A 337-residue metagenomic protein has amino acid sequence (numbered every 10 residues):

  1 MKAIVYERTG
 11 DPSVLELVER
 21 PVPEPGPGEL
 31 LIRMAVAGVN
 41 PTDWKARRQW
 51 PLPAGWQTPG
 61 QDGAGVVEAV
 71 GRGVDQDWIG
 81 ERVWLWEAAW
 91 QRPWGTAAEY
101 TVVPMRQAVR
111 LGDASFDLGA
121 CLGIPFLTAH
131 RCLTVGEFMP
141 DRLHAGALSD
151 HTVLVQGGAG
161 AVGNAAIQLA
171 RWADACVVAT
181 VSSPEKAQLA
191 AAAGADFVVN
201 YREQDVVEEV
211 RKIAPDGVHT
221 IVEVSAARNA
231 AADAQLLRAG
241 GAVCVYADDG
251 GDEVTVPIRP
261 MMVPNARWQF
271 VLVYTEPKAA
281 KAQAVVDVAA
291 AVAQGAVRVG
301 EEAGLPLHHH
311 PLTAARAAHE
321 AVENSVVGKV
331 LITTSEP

Functional and structural regions predicted by a protein language model:
P21-V39, R47-A89: Glycine-rich beta-strand-centered segment in the early N-terminal region that forms part of a ligand/cofactor-binding
Q76, E87-G157: NAD(P)H dinucleotide-binding glycine-rich loop of Rossmann-like/cofactor-binding domains, especially the beta1-alpha1
T128, A161-V162, R228-N229: Hydrophobic/small residue at the entry helix of a nucleotide-binding pocket
G157-G158, S225: NAD(P)H cofactor-binding loop motif with strongest signal on the N-terminal glycine-rich segment
R171-N229: Adenosine-nucleotide cofactor-binding segment
L237-R238: Helix-to-beta-strand junctions that scaffold the AdoMet/dcAdoMet cofactor pocket in Class I SAM-dependent enzymes
G241-Y246, V256-E301: Rossmann-fold dehydrogenase core element
A279-P337: C-terminal hydrophobic helical "lid"/dimerization subdomain of Rossmann-like NAD(P)H-dependent oxidoreductases
